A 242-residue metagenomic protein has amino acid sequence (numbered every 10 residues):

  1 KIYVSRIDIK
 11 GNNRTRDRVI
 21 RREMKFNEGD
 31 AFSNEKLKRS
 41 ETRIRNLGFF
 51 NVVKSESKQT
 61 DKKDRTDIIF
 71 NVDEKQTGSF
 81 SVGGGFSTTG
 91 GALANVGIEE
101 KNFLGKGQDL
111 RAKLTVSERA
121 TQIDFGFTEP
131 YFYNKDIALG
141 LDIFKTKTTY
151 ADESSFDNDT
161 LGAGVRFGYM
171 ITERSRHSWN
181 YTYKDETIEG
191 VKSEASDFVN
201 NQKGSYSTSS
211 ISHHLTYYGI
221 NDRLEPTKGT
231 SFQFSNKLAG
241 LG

Functional and structural regions predicted by a protein language model:
V4-I9, F80-G84: Disulfide-bonded cysteine-rich modules in secreted/extracellular proteins, activating on the conserved Cys frameworks
S5-K10, R22-A31, R111, D152: Second-shell loop/turn segments in exported
R16-D17, R21: N-terminal export/assembly leaders
D30-Q233: Gram-negative/organellar outer-membrane beta-barrel architecture
T149, L238-G242: A generic structural motif
